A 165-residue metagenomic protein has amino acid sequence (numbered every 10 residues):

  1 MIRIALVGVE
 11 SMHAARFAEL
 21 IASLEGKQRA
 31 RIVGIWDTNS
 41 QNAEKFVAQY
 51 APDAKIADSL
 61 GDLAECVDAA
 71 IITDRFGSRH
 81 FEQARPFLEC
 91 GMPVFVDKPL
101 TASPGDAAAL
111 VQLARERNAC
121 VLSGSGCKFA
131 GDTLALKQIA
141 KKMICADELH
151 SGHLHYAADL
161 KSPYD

Functional and structural regions predicted by a protein language model:
M1-A51, I144: N-terminal Rossmann-like dinucleotide-binding module
L6, I72, F95-D97, V121-G124: Short catalytic-loop micro-motif centered on adjacent basic/acidic residues
H13-A15, H80, P93, S125: Histidine-centered active-site/metal-ligand motif
E19-S23, R85, E89, Q112 (+1 more regions): Short, well-ordered alpha-helices that flank and scaffold nucleotide-derived cofactor binding pockets
A30-I32, V67, L149: Core-facing hydrophobic residues within beta-strands of well-ordered domains
I35, A70, G152: Receiver (REC) domain switch-region micro-motif
Y50-V111: Beta-loop-alpha module in the N-terminal Rossmann-like domain of NAD(P)-dependent dehydrogenases, especially those
T101-P163: A contiguous active-site-proximal alpha/beta segment in oxidoreductase catalytic domains
